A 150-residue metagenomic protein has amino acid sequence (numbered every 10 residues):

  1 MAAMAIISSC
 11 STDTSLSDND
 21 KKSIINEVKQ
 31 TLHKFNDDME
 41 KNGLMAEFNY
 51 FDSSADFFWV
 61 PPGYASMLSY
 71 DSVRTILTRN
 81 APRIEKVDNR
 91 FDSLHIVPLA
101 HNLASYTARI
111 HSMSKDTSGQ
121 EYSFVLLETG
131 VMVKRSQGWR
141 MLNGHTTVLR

Functional and structural regions predicted by a protein language model:
M1-A5: Sec-dependent N-terminal signal peptides
I6, C10-Y50: Short, low-complexity N-terminal intrinsically disordered segments enriched in polar/charged residues
D20, P62, T117-E121: Short, solvent-exposed loop/turn segments at secondary-structure boundaries
D37, L44-P98, S123: A solvent-exposed, acidic/Ser-Thr-rich amphipathic alpha-helical stretch
I84, S112-Y122: Short, cysteine-centered beta-strand-loop-beta hairpins and adjacent loop/turn segments enriched in charged/polar
I96-A104, M132-G138: A short, structured loop/turn motif at beta-sheet edges
N102-S112: A short hydrophobic beta-strand element
F124-R150: Short beta-strand edge/turn micro-motifs at domain boundaries
